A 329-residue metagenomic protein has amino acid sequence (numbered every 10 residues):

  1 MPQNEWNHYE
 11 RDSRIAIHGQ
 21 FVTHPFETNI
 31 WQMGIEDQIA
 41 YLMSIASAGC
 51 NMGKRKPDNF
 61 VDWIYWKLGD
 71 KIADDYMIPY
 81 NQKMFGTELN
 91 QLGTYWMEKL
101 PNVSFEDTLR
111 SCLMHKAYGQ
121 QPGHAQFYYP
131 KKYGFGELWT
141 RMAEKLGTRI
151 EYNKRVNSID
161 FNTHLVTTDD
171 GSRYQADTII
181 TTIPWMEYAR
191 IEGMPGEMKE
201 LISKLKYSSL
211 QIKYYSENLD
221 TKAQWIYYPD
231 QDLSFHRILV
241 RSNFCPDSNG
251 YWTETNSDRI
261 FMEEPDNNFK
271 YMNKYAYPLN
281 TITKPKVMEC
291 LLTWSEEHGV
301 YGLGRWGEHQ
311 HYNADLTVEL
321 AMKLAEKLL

Functional and structural regions predicted by a protein language model:
M1-M52, N102: Dinucleotide-binding Rossmann-like beta1-alpha1 core, especially the glycine-rich loop that anchors the ADP
H8-E10, I150-K154, G304: Short loop/edge segments at beta-strand edges and connector loops that shape dinucleotide/nucleotide cofactor-binding
A16, E151, T167-T168: A general beta-strand register signal
P25-F26, V240-L329: Conserved flavin/dinucleotide-binding core of flavoenzymes
Q38-H164, Q175, T182: Active-site/ligand-binding neighborhood in enzyme catalytic cores
L146, Q175-D177, A325-L329: Short, hydrophobic alpha-helical segments
R155-H164, T168-P265, F269-K274, C290-W294: Mid-domain catalytic core of redox enzymes that form a hydrophobic substrate pocket/lid adjacent to a catalytic redox
